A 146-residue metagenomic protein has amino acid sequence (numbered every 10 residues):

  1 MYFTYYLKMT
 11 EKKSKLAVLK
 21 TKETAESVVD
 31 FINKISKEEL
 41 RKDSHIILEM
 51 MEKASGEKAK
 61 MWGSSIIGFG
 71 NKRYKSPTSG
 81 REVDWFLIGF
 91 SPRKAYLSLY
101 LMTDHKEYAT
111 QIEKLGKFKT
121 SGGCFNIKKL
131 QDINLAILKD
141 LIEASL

Functional and structural regions predicted by a protein language model:
Y2-L146: Charge-dense, helix-prone N-terminal extensions
